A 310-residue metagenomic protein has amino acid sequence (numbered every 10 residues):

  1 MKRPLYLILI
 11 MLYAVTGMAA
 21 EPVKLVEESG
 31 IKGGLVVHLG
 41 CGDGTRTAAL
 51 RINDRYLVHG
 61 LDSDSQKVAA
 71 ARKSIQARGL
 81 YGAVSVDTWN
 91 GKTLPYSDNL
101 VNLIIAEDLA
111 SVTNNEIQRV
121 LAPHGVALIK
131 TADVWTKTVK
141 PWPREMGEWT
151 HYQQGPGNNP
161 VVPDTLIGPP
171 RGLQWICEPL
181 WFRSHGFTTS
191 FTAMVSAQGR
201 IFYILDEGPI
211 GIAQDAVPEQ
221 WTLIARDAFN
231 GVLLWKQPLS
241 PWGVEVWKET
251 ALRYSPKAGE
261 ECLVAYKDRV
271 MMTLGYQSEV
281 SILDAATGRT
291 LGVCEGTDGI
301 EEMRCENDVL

Functional and structural regions predicted by a protein language model:
I31-A49, R55-H59: Conserved class I S-adenosyl-L-methionine
G79-G91: Conserved SAM-binding strand-loop segment of SAM-dependent methyltransferases
G91, S240-V244, E295-E301: Short coil/turn segments at the loop-to-beta-strand junctions that recur within blades of beta-propeller repeat folds
K92-L103: A short acidic, Gly/Pro-enriched loop at the edge of an enzyme's catalytic core that lines a small-molecule cofactor
V112-V126: A short glycine-rich, Lys/Arg-flanked "PGG" loop and its adjoining helix->strand segment in the class I
W142, A228-N230, D284-T287: Short loop/turn segments that connect beta-strands within beta-propeller blades
G155-P156, V161-S184, L233-Y254, R304: Surface-exposed loop and turn segments in beta-propeller and other repeat-based domains that flank or scaffold
G186-L223, K248-V280, C294, D298-L310: Repeat-blade elements of multi-bladed beta-propeller folds
